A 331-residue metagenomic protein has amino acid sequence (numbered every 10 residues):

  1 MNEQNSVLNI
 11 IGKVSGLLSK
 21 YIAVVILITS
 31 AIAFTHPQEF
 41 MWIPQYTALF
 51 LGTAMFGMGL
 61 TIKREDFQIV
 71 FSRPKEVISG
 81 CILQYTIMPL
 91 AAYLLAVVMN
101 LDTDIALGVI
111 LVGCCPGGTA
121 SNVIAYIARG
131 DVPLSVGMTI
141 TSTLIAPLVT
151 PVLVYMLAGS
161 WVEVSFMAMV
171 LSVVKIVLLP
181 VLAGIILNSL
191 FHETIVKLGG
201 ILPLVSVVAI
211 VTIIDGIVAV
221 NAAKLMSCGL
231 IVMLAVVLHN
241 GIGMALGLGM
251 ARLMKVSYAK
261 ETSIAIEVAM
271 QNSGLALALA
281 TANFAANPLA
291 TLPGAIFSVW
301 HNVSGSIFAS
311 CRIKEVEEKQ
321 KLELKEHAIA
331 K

Functional and structural regions predicted by a protein language model:
M1-K331: Alpha-helical transmembrane segments of multi-pass small-molecule/ion transporters
